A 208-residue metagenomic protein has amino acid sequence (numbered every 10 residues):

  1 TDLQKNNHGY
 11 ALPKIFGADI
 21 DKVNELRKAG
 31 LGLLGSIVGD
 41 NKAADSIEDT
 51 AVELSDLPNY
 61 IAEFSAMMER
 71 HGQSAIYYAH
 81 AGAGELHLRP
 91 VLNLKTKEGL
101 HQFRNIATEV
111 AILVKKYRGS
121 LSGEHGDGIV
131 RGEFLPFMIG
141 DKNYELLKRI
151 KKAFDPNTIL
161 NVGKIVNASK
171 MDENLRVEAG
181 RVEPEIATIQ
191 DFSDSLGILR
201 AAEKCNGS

Functional and structural regions predicted by a protein language model:
T1-A79, G84-G123, D127-S208: Noncatalytic alpha-helical scaffold of FAD-dependent oxidoreductases
